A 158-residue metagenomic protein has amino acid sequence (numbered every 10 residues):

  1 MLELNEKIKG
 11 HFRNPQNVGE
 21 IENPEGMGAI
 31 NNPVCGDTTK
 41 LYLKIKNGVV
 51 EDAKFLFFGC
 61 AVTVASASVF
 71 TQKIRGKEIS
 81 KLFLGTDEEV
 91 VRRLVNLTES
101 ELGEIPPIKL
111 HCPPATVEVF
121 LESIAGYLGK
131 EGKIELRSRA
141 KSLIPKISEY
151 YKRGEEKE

Functional and structural regions predicted by a protein language model:
M1-E22, G28, K77-S80, L84-E158: C-terminal binding/interaction regions
G10, V18-N47, K54: Structured beta-strand/loop patches that form or line metal/cofactor-binding pockets in enzymes
C35, F57-S66: Short, thiol/selenol-centered motifs that function as redox-active sites or metal-ligating centers
L43, E51-A53, F70-Q72, K81: Helix-adjacent hinge/juxtasegments
K44-F55, R93-L102: Glycine/charged-rich beta-loop-alpha catalytic/anionic-binding loops adjacent to active sites
V62-S80: Alpha-helical support elements that line or immediately flank enzyme active sites and cofactor-binding pockets
